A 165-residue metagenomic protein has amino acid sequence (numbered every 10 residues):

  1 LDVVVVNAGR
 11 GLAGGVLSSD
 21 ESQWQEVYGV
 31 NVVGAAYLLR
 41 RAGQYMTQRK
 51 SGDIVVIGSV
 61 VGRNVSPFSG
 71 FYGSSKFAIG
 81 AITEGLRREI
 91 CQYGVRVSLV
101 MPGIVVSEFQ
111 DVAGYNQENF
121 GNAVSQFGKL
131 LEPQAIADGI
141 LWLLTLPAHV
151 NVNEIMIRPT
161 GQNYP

Functional and structural regions predicted by a protein language model:
G14-G15, R41-D53: A short helix-coil junction within the Rossmann-fold of NAD(P)-dependent oxidoreductases
G15-V16, Q23-Q25: Substrate-binding pocket helix/loop in short-chain dehydrogenase/reductase
S19, V65-S74, G85: Active-site loop-to-helix junction immediately N-terminal to the catalytic Tyr of the SDR YXXXK motif in Rossmann-fold
L39, S75: Active-site helix of classical SDR
Q44, R88-C91: Alpha-helical segment proximal to the catalytic Tyr-Lys
S59: Residue(s) in the substrate-gating loop at a strand-loop-helix junction that position the organic substrate next
V95, L99-G103, N119-P165: C-terminal helical subdomain
